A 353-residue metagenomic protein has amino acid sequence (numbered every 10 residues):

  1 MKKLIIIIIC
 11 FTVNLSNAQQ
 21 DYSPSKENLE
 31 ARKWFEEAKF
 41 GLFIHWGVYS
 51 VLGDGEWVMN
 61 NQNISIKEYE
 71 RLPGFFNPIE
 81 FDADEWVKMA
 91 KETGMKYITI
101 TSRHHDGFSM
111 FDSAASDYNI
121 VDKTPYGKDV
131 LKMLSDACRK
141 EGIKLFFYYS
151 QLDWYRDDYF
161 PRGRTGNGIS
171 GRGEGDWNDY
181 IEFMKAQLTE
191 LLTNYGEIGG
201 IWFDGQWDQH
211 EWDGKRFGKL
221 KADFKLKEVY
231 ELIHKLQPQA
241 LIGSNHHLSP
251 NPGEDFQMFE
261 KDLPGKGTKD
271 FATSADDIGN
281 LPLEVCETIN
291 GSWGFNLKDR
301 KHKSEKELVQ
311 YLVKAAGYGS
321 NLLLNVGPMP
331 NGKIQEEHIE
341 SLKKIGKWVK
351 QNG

Functional and structural regions predicted by a protein language model:
M1-Q20: Bacterial Sec-dependent N-terminal signal peptides
Q19-G353: Mature catalytic domains of secreted/periplasmic carbohydrate-active enzymes
